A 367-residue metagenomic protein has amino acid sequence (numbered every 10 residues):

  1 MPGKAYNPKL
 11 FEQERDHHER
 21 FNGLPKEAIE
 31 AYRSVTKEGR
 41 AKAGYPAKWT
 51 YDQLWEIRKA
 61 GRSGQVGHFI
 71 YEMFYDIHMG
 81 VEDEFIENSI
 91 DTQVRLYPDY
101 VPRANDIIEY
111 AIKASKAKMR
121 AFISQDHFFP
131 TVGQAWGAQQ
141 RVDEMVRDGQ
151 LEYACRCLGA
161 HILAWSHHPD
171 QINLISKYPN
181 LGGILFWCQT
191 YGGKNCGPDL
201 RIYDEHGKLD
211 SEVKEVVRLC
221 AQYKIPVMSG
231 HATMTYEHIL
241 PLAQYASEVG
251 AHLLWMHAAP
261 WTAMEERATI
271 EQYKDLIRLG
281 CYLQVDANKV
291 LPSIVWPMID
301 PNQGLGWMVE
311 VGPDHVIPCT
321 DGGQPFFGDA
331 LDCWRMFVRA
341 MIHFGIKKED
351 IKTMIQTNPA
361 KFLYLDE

Functional and structural regions predicted by a protein language model:
P2-A41, A47-Y51, I57-A60, Q65-G67 (+1 more regions): Mid-to-C-terminal alpha-helical segments outside catalytic/metal-binding sites
D83-F85, A111-K116, Q139-C155, N173-G182 (+4 more regions): Acidic (Asp/Glu)-rich catalytic clusters
S89-D99, I108-G133, L151-W165, G183-T190 (+3 more regions): Divalent metal-dependent hydrolysis catalytic cores, especially in the metallo-beta-lactamase
Q93, V227, L283, D321 (+2 more regions): Divalent metal-coordination and catalytic microenvironments
Y100-R103, V132-G137, H238-S247, E265-Y273 (+3 more regions): Histidine/acidic-residue-rich catalytic or RNA/ligand-binding cores of hydrolases and nuclease-related proteins
H161-P169, G230-T235, A258-R267, A287-N302: Active-site glycine- and acidic-residue-rich loops that bind and position anionic ligands or nucleotide-like cofactors
K177-A268: Divalent metal-binding pocket/active-site signature
S229, D286, V311-A330: Short acidic/histidine-rich active-site segments
